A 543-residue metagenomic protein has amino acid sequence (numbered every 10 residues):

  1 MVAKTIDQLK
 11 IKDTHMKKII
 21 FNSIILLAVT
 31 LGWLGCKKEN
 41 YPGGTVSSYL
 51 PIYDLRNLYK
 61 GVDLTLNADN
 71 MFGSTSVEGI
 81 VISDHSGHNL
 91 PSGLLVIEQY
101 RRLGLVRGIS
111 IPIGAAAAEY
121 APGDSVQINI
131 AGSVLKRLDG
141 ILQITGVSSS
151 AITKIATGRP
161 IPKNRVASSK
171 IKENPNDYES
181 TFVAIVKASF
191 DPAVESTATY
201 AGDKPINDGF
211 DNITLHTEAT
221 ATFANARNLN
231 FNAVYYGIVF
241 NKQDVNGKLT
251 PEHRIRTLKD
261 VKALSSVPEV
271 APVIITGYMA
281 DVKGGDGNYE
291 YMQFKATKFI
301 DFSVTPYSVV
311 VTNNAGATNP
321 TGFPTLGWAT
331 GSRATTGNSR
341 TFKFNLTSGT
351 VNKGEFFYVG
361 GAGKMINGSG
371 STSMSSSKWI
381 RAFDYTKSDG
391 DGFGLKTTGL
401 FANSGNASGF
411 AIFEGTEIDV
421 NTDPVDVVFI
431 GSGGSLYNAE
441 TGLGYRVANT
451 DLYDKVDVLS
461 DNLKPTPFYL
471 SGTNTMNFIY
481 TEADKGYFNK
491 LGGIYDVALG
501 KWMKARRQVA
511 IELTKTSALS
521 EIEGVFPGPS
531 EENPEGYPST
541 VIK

Functional and structural regions predicted by a protein language model:
M1-I52: Bacterial Sec-dependent N-terminal signal peptides
K37-V267, P534-Y537, K543: OB-fold single-stranded nucleic acid-binding module
G44-G87, D260-T318, G392-A407, I418-G431 (+1 more regions): A structural motif detector for short, solvent-exposed N-terminal "entry" segments of globular domains
E78-I80, Q127-N129, F182-K187, V234-I238 (+5 more regions): Residues within well-ordered beta-strands of beta-sheet-rich folds
L103-L105, T312-T325: Short aromatic-acidic-glycine turn motif
R107-A167, S332-L436: Secretome/extracellular-domain signature
A151-R165, P175-N232, P306, W379-P527: Conserved beta-structured recognition patch
T321-T335: Solvent-exposed serine/threonine-rich low-complexity stretches and specific carbohydrate-binding patches
